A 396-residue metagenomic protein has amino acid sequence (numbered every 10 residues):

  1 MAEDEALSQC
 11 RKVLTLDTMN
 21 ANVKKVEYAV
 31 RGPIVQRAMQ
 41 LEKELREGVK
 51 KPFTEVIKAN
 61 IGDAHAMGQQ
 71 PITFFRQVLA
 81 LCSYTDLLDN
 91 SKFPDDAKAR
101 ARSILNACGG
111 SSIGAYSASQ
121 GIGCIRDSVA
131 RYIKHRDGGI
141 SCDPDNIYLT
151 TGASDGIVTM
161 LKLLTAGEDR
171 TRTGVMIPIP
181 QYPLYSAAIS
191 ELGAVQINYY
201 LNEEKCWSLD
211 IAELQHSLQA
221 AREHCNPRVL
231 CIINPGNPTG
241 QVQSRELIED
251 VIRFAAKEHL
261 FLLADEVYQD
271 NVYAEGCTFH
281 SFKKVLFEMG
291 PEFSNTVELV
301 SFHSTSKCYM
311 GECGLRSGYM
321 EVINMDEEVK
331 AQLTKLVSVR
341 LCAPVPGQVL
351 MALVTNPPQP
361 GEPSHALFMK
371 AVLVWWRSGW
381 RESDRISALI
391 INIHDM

Functional and structural regions predicted by a protein language model:
A2, T73, L79-H259, L263 (+4 more regions): Conserved core of the PLP fold type I
A2-L105, Q215, Q219: Conserved N-terminal helix/loop that builds the PLP phosphate-binding region of the aspartate aminotransferase-like
A2-L16, F74, D96-S103, S128 (+4 more regions): Conserved core segment of the aminotransferase class I/II
N22, V26-P33, G121, I125 (+6 more regions): Soluble or luminal CAZymes and related metallo-dependent hydrolases
V30, R37, I125-S128, G156 (+6 more regions): Alpha-helical packing segments of well-folded alpha/beta enzyme cores
G32-L41, W207-R222, V329-Q332, I386: A Trp-anchored, charged/polar loop motif used as the substrate-binding/catalytic surface of acyl/ester-handling
R46-K51, K134-P144, H224, E362-F368: Short helix/loop segment immediately N-terminal to the Walker
G62-A66, S154-D155, Q181-P183, P235-P238 (+5 more regions): Short, solvent-exposed loop/turn segments at secondary-structure junctions
